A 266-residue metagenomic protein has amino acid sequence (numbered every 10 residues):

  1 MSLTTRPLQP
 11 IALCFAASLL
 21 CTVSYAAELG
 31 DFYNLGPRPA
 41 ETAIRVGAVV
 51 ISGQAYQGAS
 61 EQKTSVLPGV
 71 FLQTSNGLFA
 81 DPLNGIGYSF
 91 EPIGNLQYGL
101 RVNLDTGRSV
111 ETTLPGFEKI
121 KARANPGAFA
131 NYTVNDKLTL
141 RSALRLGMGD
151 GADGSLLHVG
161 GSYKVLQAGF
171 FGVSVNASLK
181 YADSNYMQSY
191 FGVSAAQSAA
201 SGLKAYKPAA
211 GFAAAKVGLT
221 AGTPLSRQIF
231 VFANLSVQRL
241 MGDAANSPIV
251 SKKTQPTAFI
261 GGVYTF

Functional and structural regions predicted by a protein language model:
M1-A40: Cleavable N-terminal export/targeting peptides
A27, G87-Y88, M148-A245, I249-S251 (+1 more regions): Outer-membrane beta-barrel transmembrane domain signature
A27-F79, N84, Y88, R108: Short glycine/proline- and aromatic-enriched beta-strand/turn motifs that initiate or cap beta-hairpins
T42, Q62-P68, G94, I120-P126 (+4 more regions): Residues that define the transmembrane beta-barrel architecture of outer-membrane proteins
I44, G77-F79, L96, D136-L140 (+2 more regions): Repeated loop/turn-to-beta-strand initiation elements of outer-membrane beta-barrel proteins
V46-S52, P82-N84, L100-L104, S142-L146 (+2 more regions): Transmembrane beta-barrel strands of outer-membrane/channel proteins
V50, L72-T74, F90, V102-L104 (+6 more regions): Residue-level signature of outer-membrane beta-barrel architecture
L67-Q73, G161, K253-F266: Outer-membrane beta-barrel "beta-signal"
